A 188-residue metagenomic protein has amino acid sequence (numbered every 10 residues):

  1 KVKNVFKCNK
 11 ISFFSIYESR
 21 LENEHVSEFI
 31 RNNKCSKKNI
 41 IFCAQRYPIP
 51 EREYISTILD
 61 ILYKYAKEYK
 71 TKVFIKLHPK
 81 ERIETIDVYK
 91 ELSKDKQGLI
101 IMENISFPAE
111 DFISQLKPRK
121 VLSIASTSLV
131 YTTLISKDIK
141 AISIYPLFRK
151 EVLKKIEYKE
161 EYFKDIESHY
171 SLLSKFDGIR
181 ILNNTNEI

Functional and structural regions predicted by a protein language model:
K1-Y47: A nucleotide-sugar donor-handling region in carbohydrate enzymes
R31, P48-S93, Y145: Redox- and metal-dependent alpha/beta enzyme cores, enriched for Fe-S-associated oxidoreductases and cofactor-handling
Y65-Y69, L116, L134-S136: Short, conserved loop/helix-junction motifs that constitute active-site signature segments in enzyme catalytic cores
L77-E81, Y145-E157, T185: Short beta-alpha junction loops
K80-V130: Donor nucleotide-activated moiety binding/catalytic core segment of transferases that use nucleotide-activated donors
S106-A109, A125-Y131, D138-L153: Short glycine/proline-centered loop/turn elements that form peptide/ligand docking sites
L153-I188: Leloir-type glycosyltransferase catalytic cores
